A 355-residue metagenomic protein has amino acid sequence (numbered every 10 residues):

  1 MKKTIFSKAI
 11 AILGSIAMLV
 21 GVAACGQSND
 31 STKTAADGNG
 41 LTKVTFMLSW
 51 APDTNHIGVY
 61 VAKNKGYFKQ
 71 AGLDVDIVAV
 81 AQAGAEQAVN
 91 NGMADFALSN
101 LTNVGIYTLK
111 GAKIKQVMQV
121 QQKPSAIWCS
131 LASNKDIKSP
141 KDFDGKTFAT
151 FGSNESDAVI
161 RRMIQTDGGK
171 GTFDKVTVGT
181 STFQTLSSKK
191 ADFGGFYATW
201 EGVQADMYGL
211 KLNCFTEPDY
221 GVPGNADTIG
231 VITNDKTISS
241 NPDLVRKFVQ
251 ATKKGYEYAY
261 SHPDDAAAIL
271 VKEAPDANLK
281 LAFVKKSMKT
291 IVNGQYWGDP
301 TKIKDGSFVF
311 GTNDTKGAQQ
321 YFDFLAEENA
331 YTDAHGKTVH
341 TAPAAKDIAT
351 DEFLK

Functional and structural regions predicted by a protein language model:
M1-K43, D351-K355: Short, low-complexity disordered leader/linker segments with a strong preference for bacterial N-terminal type II
K33-G179, F183-S188, D192-T199, C214-F215: Short, glycine-/small- and polar/acidic-enriched structural segments that line small-molecule recognition paths
I77, Q116, K175, A259-L270 (+1 more regions): Surface-exposed patches in mature extracellular/periplasmic domains of secreted proteins
T102-N103, S181-T185, K189-D276: Pocket-lining segment of extracytoplasmic ligand-binding domains
K170-D174, D276-I291, Y331-A345: Short, surface-exposed acidic
N241-E328: Secondary-structure end/capping motifs
T315-K355: Conserved C-terminal helix/tail region of periplasmic/extracytoplasmic solute-binding proteins
